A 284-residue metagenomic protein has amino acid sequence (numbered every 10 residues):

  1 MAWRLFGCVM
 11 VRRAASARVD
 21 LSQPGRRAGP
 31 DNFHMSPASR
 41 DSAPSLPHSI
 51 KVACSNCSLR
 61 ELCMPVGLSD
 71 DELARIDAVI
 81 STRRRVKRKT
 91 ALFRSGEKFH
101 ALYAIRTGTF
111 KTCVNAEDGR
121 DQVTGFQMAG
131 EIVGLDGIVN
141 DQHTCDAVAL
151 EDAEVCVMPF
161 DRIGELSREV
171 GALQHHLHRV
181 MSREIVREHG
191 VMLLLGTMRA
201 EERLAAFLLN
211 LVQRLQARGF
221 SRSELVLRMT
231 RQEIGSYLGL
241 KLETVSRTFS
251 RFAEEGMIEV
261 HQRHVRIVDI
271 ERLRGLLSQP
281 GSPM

Functional and structural regions predicted by a protein language model:
N32, Q213-M284: Phosphate-/nucleic-acid-contacting segments
N32-R88, I132-V133, G137-V139: Cyclic nucleotide-binding regulatory module and flanking cytosolic helices
K89, H100-C113, A129-G130: Glycine- and acidic-residue-biased ligand/ion/polar-headgroup-sensing regions
A91-E97: Short phosphate-coordinating micro-motif centered on Lys-Gly-acidic
V123-G190: Cyclic-nucleotide recognition modules
R168-K241: Polybasic "coupling" helices that flank or enter modular domains
